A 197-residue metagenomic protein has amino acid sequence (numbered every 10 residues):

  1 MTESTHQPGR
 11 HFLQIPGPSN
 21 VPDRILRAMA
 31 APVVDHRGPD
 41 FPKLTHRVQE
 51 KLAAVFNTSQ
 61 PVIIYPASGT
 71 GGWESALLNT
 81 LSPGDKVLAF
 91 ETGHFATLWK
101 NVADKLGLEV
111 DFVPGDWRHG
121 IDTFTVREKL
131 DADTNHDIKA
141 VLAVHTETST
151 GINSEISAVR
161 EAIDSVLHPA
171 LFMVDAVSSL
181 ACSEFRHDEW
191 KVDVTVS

Functional and structural regions predicted by a protein language model:
T2-H11, I15-P16, R47, S59 (+1 more regions): Conserved PLP-enzyme active-site core in the AAT-like
R10-P66, T70: A glycine-/small-polar-enriched, mobile loop at the entrance of the PLP active site in fold-type I
